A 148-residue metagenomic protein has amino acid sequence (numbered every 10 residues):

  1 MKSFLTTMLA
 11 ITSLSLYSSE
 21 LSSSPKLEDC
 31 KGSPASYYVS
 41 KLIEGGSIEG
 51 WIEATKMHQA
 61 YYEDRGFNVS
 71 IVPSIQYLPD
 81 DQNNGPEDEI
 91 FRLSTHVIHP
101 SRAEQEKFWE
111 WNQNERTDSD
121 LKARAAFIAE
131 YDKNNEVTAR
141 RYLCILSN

Functional and structural regions predicted by a protein language model:
M1-F4: Positively charged n-region of N-terminal signal peptides that target proteins for export
M8-S18: Hydrophobic h-region of N-terminal signal peptides that target proteins for export in Gram-negative bacteria
S18-D118, A129-N148: Short S/T/G/P-rich N-terminal loop/turn motif that feeds into the first structured element of a domain
